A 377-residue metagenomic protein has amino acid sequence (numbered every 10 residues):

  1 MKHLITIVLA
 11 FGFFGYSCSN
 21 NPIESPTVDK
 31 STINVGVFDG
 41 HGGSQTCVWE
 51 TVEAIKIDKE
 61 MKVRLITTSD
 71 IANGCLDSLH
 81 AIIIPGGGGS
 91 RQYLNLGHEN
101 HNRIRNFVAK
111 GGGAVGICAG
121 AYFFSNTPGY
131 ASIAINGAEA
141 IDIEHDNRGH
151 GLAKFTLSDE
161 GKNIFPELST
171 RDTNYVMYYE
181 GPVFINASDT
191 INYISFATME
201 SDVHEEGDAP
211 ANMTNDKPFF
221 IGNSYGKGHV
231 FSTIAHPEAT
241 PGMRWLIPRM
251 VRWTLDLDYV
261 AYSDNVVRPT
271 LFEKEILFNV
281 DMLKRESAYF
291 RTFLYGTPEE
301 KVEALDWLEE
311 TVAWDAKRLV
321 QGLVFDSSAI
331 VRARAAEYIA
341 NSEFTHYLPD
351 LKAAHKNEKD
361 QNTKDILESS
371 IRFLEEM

Functional and structural regions predicted by a protein language model:
P22-L79: Aromatic-Pro/Gly-enriched surface loop or interdomain linker that acts as a lid/target-recognition segment
S90-S169: A glycine-rich, often tryptophan-bearing local segment used as a flexible ligand/cofactor-contacting loop or short
A153-G226, I234-P241: Catalytic beta-strand/loop cores that center a nucleophilic Ser/Cys/Thr and support acyl-enzyme chemistry
M282-R291, A313-V324, F344-K356: Amphipathic alpha-helical scaffolding segments comprising HEAT/armadillo-like alpha-solenoid repeats
G296-T297, S327-S328, K359-D360: Short inter-helical turns and helix N-cap capping residues of alpha-solenoid HEAT/ARM repeat scaffolds
